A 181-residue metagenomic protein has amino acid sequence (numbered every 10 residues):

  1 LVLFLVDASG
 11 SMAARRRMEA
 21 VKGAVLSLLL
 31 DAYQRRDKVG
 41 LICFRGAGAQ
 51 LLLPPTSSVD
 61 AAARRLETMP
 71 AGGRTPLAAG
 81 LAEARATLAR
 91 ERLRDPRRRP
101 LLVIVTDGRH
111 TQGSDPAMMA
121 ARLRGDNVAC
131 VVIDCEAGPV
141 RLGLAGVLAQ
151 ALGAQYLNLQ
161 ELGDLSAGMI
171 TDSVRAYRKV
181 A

Functional and structural regions predicted by a protein language model:
L1-P55, A71, A78-E83, L101-V105 (+1 more regions): Von Willebrand factor
L30-R35, L93-R94, A121-V128: Arginine/glycine-rich "motif VI" loop of SF2 helicases in the C-terminal RecA-like domain
R35-D37, P96-R98, Q150: Short flexible coil/turn linkers enriched for glycine and charged/polar residues that connect secondary-structure
A49, S58-P100, Q112, I133-G143: Von Willebrand factor
P54-V59, V147-A149: Short, flexible, mixed-charge acidic loops at enzyme active sites
A71, G108-L152, L157-L159: VWA/integrin I-like adhesion module and closely mimicked acidic/polar interface patches used
L148-A181: C-terminal helix of von Willebrand factor
